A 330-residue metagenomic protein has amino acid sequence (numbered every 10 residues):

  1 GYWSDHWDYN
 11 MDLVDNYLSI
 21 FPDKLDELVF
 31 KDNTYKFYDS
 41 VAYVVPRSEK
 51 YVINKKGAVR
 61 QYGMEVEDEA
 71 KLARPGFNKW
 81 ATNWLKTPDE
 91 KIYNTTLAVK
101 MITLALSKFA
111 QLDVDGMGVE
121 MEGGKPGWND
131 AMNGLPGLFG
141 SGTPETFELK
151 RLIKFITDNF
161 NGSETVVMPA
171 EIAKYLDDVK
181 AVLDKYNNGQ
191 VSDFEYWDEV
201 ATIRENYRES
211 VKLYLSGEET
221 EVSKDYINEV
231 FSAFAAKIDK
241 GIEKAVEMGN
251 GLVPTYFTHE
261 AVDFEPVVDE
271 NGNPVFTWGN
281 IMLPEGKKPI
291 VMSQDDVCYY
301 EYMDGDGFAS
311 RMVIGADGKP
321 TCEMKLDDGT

Functional and structural regions predicted by a protein language model:
G1-T330: Acidic, mature catalytic/reactive cores of soluble proteins
